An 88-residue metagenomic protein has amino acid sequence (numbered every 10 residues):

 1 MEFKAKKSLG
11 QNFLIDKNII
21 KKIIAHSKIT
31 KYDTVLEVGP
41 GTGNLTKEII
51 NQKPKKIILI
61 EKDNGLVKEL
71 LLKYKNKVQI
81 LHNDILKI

Functional and structural regions predicted by a protein language model:
M1-I88: Catalytic cores of RNA-modifying enzymes
